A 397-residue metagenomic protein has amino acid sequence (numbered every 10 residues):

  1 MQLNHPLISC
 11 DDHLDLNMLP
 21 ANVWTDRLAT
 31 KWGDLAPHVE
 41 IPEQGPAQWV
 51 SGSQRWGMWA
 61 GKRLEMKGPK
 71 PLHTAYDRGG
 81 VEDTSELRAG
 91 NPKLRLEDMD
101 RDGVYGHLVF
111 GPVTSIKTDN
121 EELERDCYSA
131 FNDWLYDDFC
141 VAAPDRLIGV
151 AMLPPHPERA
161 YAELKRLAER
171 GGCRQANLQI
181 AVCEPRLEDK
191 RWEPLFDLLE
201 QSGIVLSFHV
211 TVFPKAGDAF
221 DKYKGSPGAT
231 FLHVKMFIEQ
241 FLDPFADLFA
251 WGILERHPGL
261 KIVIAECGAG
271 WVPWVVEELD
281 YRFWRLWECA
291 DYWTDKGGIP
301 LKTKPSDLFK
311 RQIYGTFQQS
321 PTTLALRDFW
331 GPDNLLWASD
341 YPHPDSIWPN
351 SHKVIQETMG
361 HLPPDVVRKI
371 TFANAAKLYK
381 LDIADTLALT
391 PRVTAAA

Functional and structural regions predicted by a protein language model:
M1-A397: Helix-coil boundary/capping segments in enzymes
